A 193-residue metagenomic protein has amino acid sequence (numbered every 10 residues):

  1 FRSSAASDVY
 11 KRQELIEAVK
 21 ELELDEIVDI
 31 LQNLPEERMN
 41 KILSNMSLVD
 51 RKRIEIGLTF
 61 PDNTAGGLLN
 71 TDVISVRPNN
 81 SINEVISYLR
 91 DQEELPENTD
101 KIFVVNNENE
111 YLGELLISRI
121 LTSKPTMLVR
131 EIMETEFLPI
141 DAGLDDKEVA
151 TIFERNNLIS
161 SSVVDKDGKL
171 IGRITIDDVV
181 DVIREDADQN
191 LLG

Functional and structural regions predicted by a protein language model:
F1-A6, Y10: Single conserved hydrophobic/aromatic residue that forms the stacking wall/gate of nucleotide- or nucleobase-binding
S7, V19, L68, N109 (+2 more regions): Residue-level signature of catalytic and energy-coupling elements of molecular machines, predominantly ATP/GTP-dependent
K11-E14, A18, L22-E26, I30 (+3 more regions): Structural recognition of alpha-solenoid helical scaffolds
V19-E23, V28-L34, R77-N98, I140-N157: The conserved cystathionine-beta-synthase
N63-S75, L128-F137: Bateman (tandem CBS) regulatory domains
L89, I102-L116, F153, S161-V179: A glycine-centered beta-loop-beta connector
D100, E114-R119, M133-A142, N157: Divalent-cation
D178-G193: Non-transmembrane, extramembrane segments of multi-pass ion/lipid transporters
